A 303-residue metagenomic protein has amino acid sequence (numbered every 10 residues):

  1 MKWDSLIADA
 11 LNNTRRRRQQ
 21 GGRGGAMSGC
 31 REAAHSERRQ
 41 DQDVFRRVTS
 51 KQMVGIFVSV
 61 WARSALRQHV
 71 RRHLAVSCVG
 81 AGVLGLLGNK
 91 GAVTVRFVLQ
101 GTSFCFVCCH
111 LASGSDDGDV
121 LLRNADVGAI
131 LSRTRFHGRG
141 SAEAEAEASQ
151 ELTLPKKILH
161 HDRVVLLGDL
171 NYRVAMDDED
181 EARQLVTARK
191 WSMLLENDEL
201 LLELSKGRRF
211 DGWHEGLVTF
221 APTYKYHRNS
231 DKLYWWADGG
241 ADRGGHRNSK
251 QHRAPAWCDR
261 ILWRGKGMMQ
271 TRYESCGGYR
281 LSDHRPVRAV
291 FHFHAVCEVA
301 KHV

Functional and structural regions predicted by a protein language model:
K2-D43, V93, F97-L99, V107-V303: Catalytic lobes of large eukaryotic enzymes
R46-T49, F57: C2 and C2-like phospholipid-binding beta-sandwich domains
T49, L74-A75, V79, Y273-G277: Conserved S-adenosyl-L-methionine
V54-V58, S64-R72, K90-V107: Beta-strand-turn-beta hairpins that frame and shape the catalytic cleft of phosphate-ester-processing enzymes
W61, H73-S77, V120-R123, A182: "Short basic amphipathic alpha-helical interaction patches in structured regions
V70-A75, A300-H302: Short, charged, solvent-exposed linker or helix-capping segments at domain edges/interfaces that act as flexible hinges
S77-K90: Catalytic-adjacent loop/helix segments of enzymes that bind and process anionic phosphate/sulfate esters
